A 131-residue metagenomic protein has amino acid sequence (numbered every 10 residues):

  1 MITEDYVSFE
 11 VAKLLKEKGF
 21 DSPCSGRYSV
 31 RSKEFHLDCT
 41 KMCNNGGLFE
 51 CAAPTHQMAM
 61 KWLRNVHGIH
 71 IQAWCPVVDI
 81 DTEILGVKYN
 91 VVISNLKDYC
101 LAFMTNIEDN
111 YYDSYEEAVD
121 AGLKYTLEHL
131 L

Functional and structural regions predicted by a protein language model:
E4-D5, Y112-S114: Structural motif
K13, E17, D21, G26 (+3 more regions): N-terminal segment of the canonical double-stranded RNA-binding domain
